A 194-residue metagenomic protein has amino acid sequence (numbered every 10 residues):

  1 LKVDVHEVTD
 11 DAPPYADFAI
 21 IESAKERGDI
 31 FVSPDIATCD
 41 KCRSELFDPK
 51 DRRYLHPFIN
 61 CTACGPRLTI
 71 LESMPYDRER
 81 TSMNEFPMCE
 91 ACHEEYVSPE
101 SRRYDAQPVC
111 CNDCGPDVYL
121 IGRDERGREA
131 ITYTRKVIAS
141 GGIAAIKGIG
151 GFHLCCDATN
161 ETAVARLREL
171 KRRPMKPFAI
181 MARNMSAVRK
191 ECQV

Functional and structural regions predicted by a protein language model:
L1-N112, P116-Y119, R128: Intrinsically disordered, low-complexity, mixed-charge
G28, R78-R80, R135, R168-K171: A generic local secondary-structure boundary/capping motif
C42, I146, C155-T159: N-terminal amphipathic, basic-rich helices that act as targeting or association modules
N60, C110, A145, H153-C155 (+1 more regions): Structured core elements
C89, G151-V194: A phosphate-binding glycine/aspartate-rich beta-alpha loop in the early core of alpha/beta enzymes
E95, C114-D117, V137-S140, L170 (+1 more regions): Generic, well-ordered alpha-helical scaffold segments in large soluble proteins
G127-I138: A short, well-structured juxtamembrane/interface segment
I138-S140, A144-F152: Glycine-rich N-terminal segment of FAD-binding domains in flavoprotein oxidoreductases, spanning the beta-loop-helix
